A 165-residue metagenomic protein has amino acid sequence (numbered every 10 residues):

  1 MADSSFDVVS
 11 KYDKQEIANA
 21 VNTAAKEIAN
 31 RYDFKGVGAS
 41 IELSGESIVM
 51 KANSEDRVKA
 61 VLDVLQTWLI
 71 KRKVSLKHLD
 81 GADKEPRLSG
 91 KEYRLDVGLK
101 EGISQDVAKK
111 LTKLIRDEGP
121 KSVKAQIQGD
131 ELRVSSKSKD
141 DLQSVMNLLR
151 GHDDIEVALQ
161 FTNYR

Functional and structural regions predicted by a protein language model:
M1-D33, G38: N-terminal, positively charged regions that mediate nucleic acid binding
S4, V37-A39, S44-E46, K91-L95 (+2 more regions): A generic structural signal for short beta-strands and their flanking turns/coil linkers
S4-S10, S47-A52, G90-L99, Q128: Short, hydrophobic beta-strand segments
D13-A20, A24, R57-V61, I103-V107 (+2 more regions): Helical mechanochemical/support elements of P-loop NTPase systems and associated helical scaffolds
N30-G38, H78-D83, K109-K121: Short amphipathic beta-strand starts and helix->beta connectors
S44-E55, Q128-S138: Short glycine/threonine-rich beta-strand-turn micro-motifs
R57-K100: Helix-adjacent hinge/juxtasegments
R94-G98, Q105-R165: Positively charged, low-complexity, intrinsically disordered RNA-binding extensions
